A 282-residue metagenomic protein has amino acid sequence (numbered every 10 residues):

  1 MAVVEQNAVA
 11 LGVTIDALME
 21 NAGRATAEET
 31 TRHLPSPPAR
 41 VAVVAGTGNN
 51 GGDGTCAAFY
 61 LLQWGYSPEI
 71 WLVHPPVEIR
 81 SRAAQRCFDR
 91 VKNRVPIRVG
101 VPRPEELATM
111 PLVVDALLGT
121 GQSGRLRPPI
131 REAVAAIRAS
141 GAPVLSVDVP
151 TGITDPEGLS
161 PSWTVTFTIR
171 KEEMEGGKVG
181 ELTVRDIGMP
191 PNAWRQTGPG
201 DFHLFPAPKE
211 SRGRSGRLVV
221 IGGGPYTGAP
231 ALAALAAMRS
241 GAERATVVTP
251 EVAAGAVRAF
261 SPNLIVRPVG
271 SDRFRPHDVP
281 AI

Functional and structural regions predicted by a protein language model:
M1-A42, T47-V113, S123-P128, A259-I265 (+1 more regions): A cross-family phosphate/adenosyl-ligand binding-site feature
A2-V3, M110-P225: YjeF_N-associated NAD(P)HX repair module
A42, E69-W71, L145, T183 (+2 more regions): A structural signal for isolated positions on well-ordered beta-strands in alpha/beta enzyme cores
V44-Y60, S211, G222-A236: Glycine/serine-rich anion-binding loops at beta->alpha junctions that coordinate negatively charged ligand groups
G46, V73-P75, V149, F167 (+2 more regions): Cofactor-binding loop segments of dinucleotide-utilizing enzymes, especially the Rossmann-like FAD- and NAD(P)+-binding
A58-L61, V179-L182, G200, A233-S240 (+1 more regions): Short, solvent-exposed amphipathic alpha-helical segments in soluble enzyme and RNA/protein-processing domains
P76-A84, I153-T154, E172-E175, N192 (+1 more regions): Short, charged/polar "capping" segments at the starts of alpha-helices and the immediately preceding loops
V77-E78, Q85-D89, N93-V95, P208-V220 (+1 more regions): Conserved N-terminal subdomain of the carbohydrate kinase-like
